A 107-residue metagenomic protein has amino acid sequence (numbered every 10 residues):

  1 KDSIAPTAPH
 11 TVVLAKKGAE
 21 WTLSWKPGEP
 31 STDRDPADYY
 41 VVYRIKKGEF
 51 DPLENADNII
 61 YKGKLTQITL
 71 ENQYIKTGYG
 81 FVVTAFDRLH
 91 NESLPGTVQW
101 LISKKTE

Functional and structural regions predicted by a protein language model:
K1-D35, I75, L89-E107: Pro/Thr/Ser/Gly-rich low-complexity, intrinsically disordered linker/stalk tracts
D35-K76, R88-G96: Recognizes extended acidic, P/S/T-rich segments that occur within or adjacent to Ig-like beta-sandwich modules
